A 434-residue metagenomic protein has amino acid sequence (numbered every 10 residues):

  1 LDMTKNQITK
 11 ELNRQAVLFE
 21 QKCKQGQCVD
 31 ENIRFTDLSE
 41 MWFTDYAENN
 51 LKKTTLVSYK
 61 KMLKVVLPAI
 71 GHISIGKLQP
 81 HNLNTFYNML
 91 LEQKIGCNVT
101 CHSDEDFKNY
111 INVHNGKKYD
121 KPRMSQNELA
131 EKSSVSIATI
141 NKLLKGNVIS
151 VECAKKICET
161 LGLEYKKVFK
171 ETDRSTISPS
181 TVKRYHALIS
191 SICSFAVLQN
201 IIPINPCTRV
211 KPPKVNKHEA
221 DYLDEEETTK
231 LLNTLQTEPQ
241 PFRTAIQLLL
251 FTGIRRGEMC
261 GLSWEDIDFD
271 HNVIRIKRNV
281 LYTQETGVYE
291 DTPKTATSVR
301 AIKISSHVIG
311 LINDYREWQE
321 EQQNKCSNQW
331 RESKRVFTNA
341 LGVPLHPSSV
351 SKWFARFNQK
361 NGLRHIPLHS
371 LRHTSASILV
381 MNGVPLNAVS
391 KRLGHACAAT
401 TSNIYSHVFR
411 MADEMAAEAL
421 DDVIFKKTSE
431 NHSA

Functional and structural regions predicted by a protein language model:
L1-T85, M89, I95-N109, V113 (+3 more regions): N-terminal DNA-binding module of tyrosine recombinases/phage integrases
M62-V65, I73-G76, T100-H114, K118-T208 (+1 more regions): N-terminal DNA-binding recognition helix of tyrosine site-specific recombinases/integrases
G96, H271, Q284, V288-V299 (+7 more regions): C-terminal secondary-structure termini that scaffold catalytic or DNA-interacting sites
T100-S103, A154-G162, K166-V168, K230-T234 (+3 more regions): DNA/chromatin major-groove-contacting recognition/catalytic segments
S103-K117, K121, K155, T172-P179 (+8 more regions): Basic, Lys/Arg- and aromatic-enriched nucleic-acid-binding interface segment
K121-Q126, E131-V135, S175, N233-F242 (+5 more regions): Short, basic (Lys/Arg/His-rich) helix/loop patches that form interaction surfaces in the mid-to-C-terminal regions
E131-V135, K145-G146, G162-L163, G261-I267 (+2 more regions): A short, basic/aromatic helix-end/turn motif that makes direct DNA contacts
G146-V148, K214, H218, V280-Y282 (+2 more regions): Catalytic-site neighborhood detector that most strongly recognizes the C-terminal catalytic loop/helix of tyrosine
